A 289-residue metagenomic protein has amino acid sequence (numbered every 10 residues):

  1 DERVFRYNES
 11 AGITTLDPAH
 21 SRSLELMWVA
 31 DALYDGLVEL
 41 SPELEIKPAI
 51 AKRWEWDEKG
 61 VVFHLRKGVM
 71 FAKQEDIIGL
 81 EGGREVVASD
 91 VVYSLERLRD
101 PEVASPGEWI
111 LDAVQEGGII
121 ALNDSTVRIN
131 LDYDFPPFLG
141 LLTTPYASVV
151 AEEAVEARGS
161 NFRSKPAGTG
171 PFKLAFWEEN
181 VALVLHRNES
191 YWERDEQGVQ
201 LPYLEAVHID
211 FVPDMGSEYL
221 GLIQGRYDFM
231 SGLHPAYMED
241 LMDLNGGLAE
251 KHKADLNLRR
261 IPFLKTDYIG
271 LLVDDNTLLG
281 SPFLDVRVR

Functional and structural regions predicted by a protein language model:
D1-E2, G118: Short, low-complexity disordered leader/linker segments with a strong preference for bacterial N-terminal type II
F5-S10, M230: Short, well-ordered beta-strand segments
N8-E58, E96, K165-A167: N-terminal lobe/hinge region of extracytoplasmic solute-binding protein
S10-M27, I50, E75-E81, P137-A147 (+3 more regions): A structural "hinge/loop" feature
I13, G68-V69, D134-F135: Acidic glycine-/aspartate-rich tracts in secreted/extracellular proteins
P42, G60-V62, R66-A104, S160-R163 (+1 more regions): Extracytoplasmic/periplasmic ligand-capture domains
E55, D90, V103-E152, E178: Surface-exposed binding/hinge segments that line and control ligand-binding clefts or catalytic entry sites
